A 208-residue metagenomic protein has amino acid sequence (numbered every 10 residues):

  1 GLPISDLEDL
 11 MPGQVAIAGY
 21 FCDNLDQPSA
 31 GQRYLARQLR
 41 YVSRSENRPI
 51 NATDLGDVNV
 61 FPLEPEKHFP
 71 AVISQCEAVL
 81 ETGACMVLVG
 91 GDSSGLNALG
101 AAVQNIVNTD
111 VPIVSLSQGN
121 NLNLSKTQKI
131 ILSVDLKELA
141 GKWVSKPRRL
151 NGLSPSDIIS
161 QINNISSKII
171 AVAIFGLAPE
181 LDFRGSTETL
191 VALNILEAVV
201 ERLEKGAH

Functional and structural regions predicted by a protein language model:
G1-V87, S94-A98, A102-N105, G119-H208: Catalytic cores of soluble, metal-dependent hydrolases
N108-G119: Short, acidic/small-residue loops that bind anionic groups at enzyme active sites
